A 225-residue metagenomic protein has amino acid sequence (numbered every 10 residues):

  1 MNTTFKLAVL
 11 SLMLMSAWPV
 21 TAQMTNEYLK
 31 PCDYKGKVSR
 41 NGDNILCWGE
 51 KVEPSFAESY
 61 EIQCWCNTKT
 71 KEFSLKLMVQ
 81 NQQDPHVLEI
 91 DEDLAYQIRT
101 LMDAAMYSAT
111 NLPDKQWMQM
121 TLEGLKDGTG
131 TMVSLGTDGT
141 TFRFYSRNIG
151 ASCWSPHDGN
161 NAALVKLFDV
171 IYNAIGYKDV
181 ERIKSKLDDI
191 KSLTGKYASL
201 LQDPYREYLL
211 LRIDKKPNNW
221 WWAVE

Functional and structural regions predicted by a protein language model:
N2-L10: Sec-dependent signal peptide recognition, specifically the positively charged N-region followed immediately by
A17-P19: N-terminal signal peptide c-region/cleavage motif recognized by signal peptidases
Q23-E225: Function-determining sites in protein domains
